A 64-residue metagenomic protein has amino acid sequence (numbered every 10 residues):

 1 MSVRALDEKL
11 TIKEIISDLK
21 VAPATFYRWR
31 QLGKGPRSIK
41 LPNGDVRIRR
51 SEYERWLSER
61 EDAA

Functional and structural regions predicted by a protein language model:
M1, K20-A22, E61-D62: N-terminal cationic amphipathic segment used for targeting or macromolecule association
M1-E8: A detector for short, charged/polar N-terminal pre-domain segments
A5, I16, N43, E59-R60: Intrinsically disordered, low-complexity regulatory regions of eukaryotic regulatory proteins
K9-L10, R47, A63-A64: Intrinsically disordered, low-complexity regions of eukaryotic proteins
I12, D18-V46: Major-groove DNA-recognition helix of helix-turn-helix-type DNA-binding domains
I12-K13, S51: Residues within the helices of the helix-turn-helix
S51-A64: A short, Lys/Arg-enriched interface patch at domain edges and termini
